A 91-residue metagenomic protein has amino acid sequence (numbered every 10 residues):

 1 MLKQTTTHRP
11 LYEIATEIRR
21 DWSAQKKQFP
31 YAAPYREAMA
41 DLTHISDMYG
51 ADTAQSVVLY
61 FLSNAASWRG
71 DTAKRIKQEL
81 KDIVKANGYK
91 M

Functional and structural regions predicted by a protein language model:
M1-R9, D82-M91: Short intrinsically disordered terminal tails
Q4-P34: N-terminal acidic leader/helix
I14-E17, D21, P34, A38-D41 (+3 more regions): Charge-rich, solvent-exposed alpha-helical interaction surfaces
R20, P30, T43, W68-R69 (+1 more regions): Amphipathic alpha-helical interaction segments
Q25-F29, D47-M48, S67-W68: Charged, low-complexity interaction regions
P30-A51: Amphipathic alpha-helical
Y49-A86: Amphipathic alpha-helical packing elements
